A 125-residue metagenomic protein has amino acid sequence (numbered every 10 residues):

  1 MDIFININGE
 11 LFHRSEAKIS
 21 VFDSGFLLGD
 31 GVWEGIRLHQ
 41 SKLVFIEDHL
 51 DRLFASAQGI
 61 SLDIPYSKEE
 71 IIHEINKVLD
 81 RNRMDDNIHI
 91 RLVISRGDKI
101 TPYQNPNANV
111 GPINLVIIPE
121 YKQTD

Functional and structural regions predicted by a protein language model:
M1-D125: Conserved alpha/beta cores of soluble small-molecule-handling proteins
